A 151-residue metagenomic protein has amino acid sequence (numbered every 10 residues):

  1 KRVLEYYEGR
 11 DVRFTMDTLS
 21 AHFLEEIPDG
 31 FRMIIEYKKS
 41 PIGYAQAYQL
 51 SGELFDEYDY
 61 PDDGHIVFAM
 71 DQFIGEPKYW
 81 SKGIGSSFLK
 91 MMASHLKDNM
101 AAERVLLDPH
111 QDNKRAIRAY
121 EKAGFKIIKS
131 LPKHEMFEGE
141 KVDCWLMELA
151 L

Functional and structural regions predicted by a protein language model:
K1-A21: A short, well-structured alpha-helix characteristic of acyl/acetyltransferase catalytic modules
D17-Y79, A150-L151: Acetyl-CoA-dependent GNAT
G30, V142-L146: Short hydrophobic/aromatic beta-strand or adjacent loop that forms the aromatic wall/cage of a ligand/substrate-binding
G75, S81-H95, I117-K122: Conserved acetyl-CoA-binding loop-helix of GNAT-fold acetyltransferases
D98-D108: Conserved GNAT acetyl-CoA-binding A-motif
L107-I117, H134-K141: Conserved beta-strand-loop-alpha-helix junction that forms the acyl-donor binding cleft
E121-L131: Conserved acetyl-CoA-binding loop of GNAT-fold acetyltransferases
